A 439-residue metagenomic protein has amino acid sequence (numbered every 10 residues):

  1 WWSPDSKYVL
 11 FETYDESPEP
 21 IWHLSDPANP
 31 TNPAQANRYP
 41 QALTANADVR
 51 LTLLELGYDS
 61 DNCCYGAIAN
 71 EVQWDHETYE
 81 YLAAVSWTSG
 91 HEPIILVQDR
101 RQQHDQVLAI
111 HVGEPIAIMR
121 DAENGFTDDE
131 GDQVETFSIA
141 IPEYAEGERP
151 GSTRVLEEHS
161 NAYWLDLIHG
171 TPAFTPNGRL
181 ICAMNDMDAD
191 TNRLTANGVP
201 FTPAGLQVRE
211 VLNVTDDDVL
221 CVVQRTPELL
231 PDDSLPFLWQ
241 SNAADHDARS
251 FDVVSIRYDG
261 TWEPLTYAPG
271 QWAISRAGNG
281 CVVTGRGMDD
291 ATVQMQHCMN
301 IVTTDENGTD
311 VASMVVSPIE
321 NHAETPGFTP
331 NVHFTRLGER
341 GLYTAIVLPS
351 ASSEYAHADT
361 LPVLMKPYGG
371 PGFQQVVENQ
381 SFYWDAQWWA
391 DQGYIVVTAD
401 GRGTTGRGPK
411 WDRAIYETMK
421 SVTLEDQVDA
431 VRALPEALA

Functional and structural regions predicted by a protein language model:
W1, Y8-N70, R120-F126, G131 (+3 more regions): Predominantly five- to eight-bladed beta-propeller fold
W1-Y8, A84-P93, E123, T171-R179 (+2 more regions): Blade-terminus and WD-like Trp-Asp/Gly-His loop motifs, strongest in beta-propeller folds
Y8-E12, P93-V97, E123, L180-A183 (+3 more regions): Residue position within the beta-strands of beta-propeller blades
P18-S25, D48-R50, Q102-I110, D132-T136 (+4 more regions): Structural motif
P20, A84, G270-A439: Serine-hydrolase catalytic core recognition
E55-A67, A109-R120, T136-Y144, E148-R149 (+4 more regions): Surface-exposed loop/turn elements that mediate protein-protein interactions on large endomembrane-trafficking
W74-Y81, N161-H169, G205-V211, Q271-A273 (+1 more regions): Short glycine-/Asp-/Thr-/Trp-enriched loop segments that recur within the blades of beta-propeller repeat domains
V97-Q98, Q103-M187: Extended hydrophobic/aromatic segments used for targeting, binding, or gating
